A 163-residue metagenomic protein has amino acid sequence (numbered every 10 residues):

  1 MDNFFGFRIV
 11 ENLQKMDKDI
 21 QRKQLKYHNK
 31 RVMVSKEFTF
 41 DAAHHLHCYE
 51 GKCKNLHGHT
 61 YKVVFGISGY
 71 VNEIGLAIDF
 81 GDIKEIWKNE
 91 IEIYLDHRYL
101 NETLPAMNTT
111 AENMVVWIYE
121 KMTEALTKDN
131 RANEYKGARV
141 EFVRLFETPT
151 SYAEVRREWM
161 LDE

Functional and structural regions predicted by a protein language model:
D2-E163: Charge-rich, low-complexity N-terminal segments
